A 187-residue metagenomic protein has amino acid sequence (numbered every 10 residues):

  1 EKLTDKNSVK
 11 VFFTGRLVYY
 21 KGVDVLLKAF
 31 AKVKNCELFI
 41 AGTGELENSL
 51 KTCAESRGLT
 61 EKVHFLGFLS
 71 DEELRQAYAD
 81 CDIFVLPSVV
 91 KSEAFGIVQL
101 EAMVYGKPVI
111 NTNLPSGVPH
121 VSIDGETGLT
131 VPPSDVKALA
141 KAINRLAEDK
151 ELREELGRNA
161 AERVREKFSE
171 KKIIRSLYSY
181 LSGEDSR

Functional and structural regions predicted by a protein language model:
L3-K21, L27-F30, F39: Conserved donor-binding/catalytic core segment of Leloir-type glycosyltransferases
N48-L69: Nucleotide-activated donor-binding/catalytic signature segment of Leloir-type glycosyltransferases, i.e., the conserved
F68-L69, Q76-C81, L177: Short alpha-helical donor nucleotide-sugar binding micro-motif in glycosyltransferases
R75, I97-V104, P119-H120, E126: Short alpha-helical segment that forms part of, or immediately flanks, the ligand-binding pocket in carbohydrate-active
A79-A94, K107: Acidic donor-binding loop of glycosyltransferase active sites
P108-T112: Short hydrophobic beta-strand element within catalytic cores of glycosyltransferases and related nucleotide-activated
D124-G125, L129-V136, N144-E151: Conserved acidic donor-binding segment of nucleotide-sugar-dependent glycosyltransferases
A138, R145, L152-E166, I173-S179: A short, well-ordered alpha-helix in the C-terminal region of glycosyltransferases
